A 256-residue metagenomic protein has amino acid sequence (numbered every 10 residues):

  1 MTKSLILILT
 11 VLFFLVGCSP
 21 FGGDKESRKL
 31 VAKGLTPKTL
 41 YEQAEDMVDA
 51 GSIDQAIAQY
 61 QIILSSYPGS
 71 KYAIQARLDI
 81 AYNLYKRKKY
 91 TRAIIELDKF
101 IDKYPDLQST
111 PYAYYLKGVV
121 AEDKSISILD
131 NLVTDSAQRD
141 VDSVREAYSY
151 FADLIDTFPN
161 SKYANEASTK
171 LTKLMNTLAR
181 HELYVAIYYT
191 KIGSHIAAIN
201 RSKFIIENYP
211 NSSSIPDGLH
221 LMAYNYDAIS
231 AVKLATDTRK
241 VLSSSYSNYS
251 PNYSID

Functional and structural regions predicted by a protein language model:
M1-C18: Sec-dependent bacterial lipoprotein signal peptides
G17-D256: Acidic, polar-rich low-complexity tracts and alpha-helical solenoid repeat scaffolds
